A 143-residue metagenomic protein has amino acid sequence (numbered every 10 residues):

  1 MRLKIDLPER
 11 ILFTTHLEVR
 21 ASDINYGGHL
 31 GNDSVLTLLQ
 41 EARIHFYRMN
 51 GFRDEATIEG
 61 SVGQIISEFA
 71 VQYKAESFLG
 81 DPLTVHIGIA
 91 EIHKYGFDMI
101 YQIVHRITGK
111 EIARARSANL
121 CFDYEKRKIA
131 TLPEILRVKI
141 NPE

Functional and structural regions predicted by a protein language model:
R2-E68, F122-E143: Hot-dog-fold acyl-thioester-processing enzymes
T15-L17, F69-V71, Y101, A115-N119: A structural signal for short, well-ordered beta-strand segments
F46-F97, I112-A115: Hydrophobic beta-strand-centered segment that forms part of the acyl-chain substrate-binding groove
M99-I107: Short, compositionally biased
I107-G109, E125: Solvent-exposed strand-loop boundary residues in beta-sheet-rich modules
K110-I112, I129: Beta-sandwich strand segments
